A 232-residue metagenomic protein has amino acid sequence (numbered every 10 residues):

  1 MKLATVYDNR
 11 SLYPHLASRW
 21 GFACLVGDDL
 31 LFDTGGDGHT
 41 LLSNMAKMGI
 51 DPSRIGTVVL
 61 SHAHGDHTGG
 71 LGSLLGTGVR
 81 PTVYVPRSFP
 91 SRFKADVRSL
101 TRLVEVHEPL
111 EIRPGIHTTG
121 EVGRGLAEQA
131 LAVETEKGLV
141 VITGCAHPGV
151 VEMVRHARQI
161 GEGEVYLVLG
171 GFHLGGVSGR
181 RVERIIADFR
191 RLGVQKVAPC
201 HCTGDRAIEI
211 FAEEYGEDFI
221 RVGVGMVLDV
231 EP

Functional and structural regions predicted by a protein language model:
M1-M48, E128-T143: Conserved beta-strand hairpin/beta-sheet module of binuclear metal-dependent hydrolase folds, prominently
A23, L31, E105-E164: Catalytic core of the metallo-beta-lactamase
L25, M45, E209, E217-P232: Binuclear metal-dependent phosphoesterase catalytic core
L31-G35, I55-A63, Y84-R87, V141-T143 (+2 more regions): Active-site neighborhood of phospho(di)ester-bond hydrolases with catalytic His/Asp-centered motifs
H39-Y84, Q159-L167, A187-R190: Active-site metal-binding motif and surrounding structural segment of the metallo-beta-lactamase
M48, V79, S99-L100, G193 (+1 more regions): Short, structured coil segments at secondary-structure junctions
H67-G70, L139, H147-V224: Cap/insert and terminal regions of metallo-dependent hydrolase folds
V85-Q129, E136, I220-E231: Metallo-beta-lactamase
